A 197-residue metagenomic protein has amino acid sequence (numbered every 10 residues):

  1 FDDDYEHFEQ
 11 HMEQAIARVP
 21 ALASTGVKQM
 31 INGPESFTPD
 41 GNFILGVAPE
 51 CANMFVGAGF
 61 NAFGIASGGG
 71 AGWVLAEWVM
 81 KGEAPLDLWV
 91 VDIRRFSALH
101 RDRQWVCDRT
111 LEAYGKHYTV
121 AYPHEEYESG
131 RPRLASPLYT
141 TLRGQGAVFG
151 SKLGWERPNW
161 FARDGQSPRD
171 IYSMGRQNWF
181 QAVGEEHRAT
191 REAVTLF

Functional and structural regions predicted by a protein language model:
D2-L134: C-terminal catalytic lobe of FAD-dependent flavoproteins
L86, I93-F197: Glycine/proline-enriched, intrinsically flexible loops and inter-domain linkers
